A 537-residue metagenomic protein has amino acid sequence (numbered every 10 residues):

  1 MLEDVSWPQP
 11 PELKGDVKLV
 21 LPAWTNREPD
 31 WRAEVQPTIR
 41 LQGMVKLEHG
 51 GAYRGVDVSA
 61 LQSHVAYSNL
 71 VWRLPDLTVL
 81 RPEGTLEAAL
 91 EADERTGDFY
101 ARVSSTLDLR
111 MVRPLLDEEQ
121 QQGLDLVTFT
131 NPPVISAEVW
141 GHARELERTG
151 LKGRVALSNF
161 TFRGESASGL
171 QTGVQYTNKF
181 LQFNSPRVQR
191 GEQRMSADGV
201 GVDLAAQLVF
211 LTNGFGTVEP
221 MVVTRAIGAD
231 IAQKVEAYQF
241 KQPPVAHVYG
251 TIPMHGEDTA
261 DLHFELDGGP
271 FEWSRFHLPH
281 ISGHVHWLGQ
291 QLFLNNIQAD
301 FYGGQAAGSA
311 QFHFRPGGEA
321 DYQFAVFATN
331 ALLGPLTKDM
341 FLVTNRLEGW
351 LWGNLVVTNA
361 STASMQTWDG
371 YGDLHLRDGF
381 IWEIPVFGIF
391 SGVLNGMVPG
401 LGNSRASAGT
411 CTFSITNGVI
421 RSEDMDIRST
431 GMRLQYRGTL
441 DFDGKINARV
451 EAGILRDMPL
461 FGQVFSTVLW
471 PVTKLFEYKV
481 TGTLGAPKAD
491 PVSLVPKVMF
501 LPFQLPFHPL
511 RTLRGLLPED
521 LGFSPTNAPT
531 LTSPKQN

Functional and structural regions predicted by a protein language model:
M1-K18, T38-H49, D57, V71 (+14 more regions): Small-residue helix/turn framework positions
P22-I39, H49-Y53, D57: Membrane-lipid interaction segments
A23-N26, S361-A363, T483-P491: Short, charged low-complexity linker/loop segments at the C-terminal edge of domains
T25-R32, L146-E147, E257-D258, T362-T367: Short loop/turn motifs that connect adjacent beta-strands in outer-membrane beta-barrel proteins
P487-N537: Gram-negative outer-membrane assembly/targeting C-terminal domains
